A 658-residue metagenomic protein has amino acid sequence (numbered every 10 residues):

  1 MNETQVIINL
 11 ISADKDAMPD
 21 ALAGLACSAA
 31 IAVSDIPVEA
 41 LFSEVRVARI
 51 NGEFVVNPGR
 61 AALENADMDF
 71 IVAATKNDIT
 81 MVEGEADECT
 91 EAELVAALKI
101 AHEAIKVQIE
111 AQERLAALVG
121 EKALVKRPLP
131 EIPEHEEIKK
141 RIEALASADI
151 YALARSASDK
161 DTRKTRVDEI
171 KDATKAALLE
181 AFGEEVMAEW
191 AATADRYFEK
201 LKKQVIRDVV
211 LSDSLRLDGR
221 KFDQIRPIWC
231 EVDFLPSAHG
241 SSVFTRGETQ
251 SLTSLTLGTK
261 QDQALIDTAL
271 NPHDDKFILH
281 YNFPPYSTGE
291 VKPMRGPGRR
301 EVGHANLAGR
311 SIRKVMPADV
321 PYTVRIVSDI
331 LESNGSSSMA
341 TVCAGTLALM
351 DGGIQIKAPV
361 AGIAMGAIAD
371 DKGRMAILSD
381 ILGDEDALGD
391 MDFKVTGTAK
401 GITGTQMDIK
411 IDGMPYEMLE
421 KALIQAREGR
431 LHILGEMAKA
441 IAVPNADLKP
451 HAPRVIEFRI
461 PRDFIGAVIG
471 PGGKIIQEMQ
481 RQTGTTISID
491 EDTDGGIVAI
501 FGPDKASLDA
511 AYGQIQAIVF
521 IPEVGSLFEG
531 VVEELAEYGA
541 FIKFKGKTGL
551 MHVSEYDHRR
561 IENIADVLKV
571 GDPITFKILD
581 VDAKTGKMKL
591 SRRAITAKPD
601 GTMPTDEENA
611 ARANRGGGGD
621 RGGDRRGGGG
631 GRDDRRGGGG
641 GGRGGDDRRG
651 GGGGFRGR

Functional and structural regions predicted by a protein language model:
M1-E3, A73-T75, E143-A144, H280-Y286 (+5 more regions): Flexible hinge/switch segments at interdomain interfaces of large molecular machines
M1-T4, E39-L41, Q108-R127, D161 (+6 more regions): Flexible, glycine/charged-enriched surface loops at secondary-structure junctions
M1-T4, L10-S12, A17, K76 (+6 more regions): Glycine-rich, flexible beta-strand/loop modules in the N-terminal catalytic cores of phosphate-handling
A17-D35, E231-L255, N334-I354, G466-I476: Conserved phosphate/anionic-ligand binding catalytic regions in large, soluble enzymes, centered on
S34-S158, L349-A446: Mobile "lid/hinge" segments at catalytic clefts and subdomain interfaces of large enzymes
V119-P133, H432-F458, K505, D509-E529: Long, charged amphipathic helices and adjacent flexible linkers at domain junctions
L124, P128-N271, I456-A467, I475 (+1 more regions): Extended amphipathic alpha-helical scaffolds
H451-P453, F464-R658: Single-stranded RNA-binding regions, centering on S1/OB-family and related RNA-binding modules
